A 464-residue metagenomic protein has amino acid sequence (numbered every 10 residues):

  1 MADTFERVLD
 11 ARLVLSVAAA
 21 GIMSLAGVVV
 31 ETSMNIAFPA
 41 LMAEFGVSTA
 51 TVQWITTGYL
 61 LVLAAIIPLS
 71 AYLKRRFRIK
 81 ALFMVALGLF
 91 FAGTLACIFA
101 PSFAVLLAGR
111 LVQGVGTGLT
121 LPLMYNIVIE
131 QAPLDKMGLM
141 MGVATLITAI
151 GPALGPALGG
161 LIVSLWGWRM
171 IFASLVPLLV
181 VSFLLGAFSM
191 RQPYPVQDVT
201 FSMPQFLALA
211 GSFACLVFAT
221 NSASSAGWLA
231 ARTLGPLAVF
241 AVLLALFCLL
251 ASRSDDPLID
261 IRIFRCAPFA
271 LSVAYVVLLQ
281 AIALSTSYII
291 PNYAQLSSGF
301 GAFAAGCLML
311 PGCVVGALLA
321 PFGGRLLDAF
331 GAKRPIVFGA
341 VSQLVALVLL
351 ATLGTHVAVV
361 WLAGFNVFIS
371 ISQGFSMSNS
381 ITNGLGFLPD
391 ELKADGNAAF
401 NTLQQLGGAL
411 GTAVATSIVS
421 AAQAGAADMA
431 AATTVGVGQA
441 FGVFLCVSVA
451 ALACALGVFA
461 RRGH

Functional and structural regions predicted by a protein language model:
D3-V8, V14, D135, F183-A210 (+4 more regions): Flexible interhelical linker loops that connect adjacent transmembrane helices in multi-pass membrane transporters
L13-V29, M34-F38, F45-A71, R75-F83 (+9 more regions): 12-transmembrane solute porter fold
L95-A96, L161, F218, A245 (+1 more regions): Alpha-helical transmembrane segments of multipass membrane proteins
V112-L146: Cytoplasmic helix-loop-helix junction between adjacent transmembrane helices in 12-TM secondary transporters
V176-P195, A210-S222, V239-S254, A451-F459: C-terminal membrane-cytosol helix-exit motif in multi-pass small-molecule transporters
G186-S189, A219, S417, A421-A427: Transmembrane alpha-helical segments of integral membrane proteins
F218-G227, G384: Juxtamembrane C-cap of transmembrane helices in multi-pass membrane transport proteins
